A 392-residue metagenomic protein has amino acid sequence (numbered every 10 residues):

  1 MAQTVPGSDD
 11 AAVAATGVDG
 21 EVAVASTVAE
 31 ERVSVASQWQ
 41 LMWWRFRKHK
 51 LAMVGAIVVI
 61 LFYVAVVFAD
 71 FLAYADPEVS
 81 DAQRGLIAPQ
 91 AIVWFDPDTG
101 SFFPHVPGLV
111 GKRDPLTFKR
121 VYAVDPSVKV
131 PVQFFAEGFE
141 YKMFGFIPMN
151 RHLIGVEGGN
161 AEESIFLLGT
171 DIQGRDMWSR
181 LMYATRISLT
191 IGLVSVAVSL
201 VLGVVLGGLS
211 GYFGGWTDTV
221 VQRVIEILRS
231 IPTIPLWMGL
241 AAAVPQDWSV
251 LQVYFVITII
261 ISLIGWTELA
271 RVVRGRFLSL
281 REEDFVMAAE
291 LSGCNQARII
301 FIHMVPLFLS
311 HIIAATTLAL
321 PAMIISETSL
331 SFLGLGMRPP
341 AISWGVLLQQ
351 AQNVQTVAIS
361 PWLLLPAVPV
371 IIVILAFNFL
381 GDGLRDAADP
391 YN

Functional and structural regions predicted by a protein language model:
M1-L200, V204, P340-A341, A351-L380 (+1 more regions): Gly/Trp-centered helix-boundary motif
T170-N392: Alpha-helical transmembrane segments of integral membrane proteins, especially multi-pass inner/plasma-membrane
